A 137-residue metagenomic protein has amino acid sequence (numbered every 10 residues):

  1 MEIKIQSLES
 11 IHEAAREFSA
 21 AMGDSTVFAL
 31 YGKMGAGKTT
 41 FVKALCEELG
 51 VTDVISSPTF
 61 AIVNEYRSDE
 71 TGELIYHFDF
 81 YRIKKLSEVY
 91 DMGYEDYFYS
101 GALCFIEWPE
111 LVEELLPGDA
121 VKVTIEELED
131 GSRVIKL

Functional and structural regions predicted by a protein language model:
M1, E47, S87-V89, E95-L137: Short phosphate-coordinating micro-motif centered on Lys-Gly-acidic
M1-E17: N-terminal pre-Walker A segment at the start of P-loop NTPase domains
S19-S25: Phosphate-binding P-loop
F28-L30: Hydrophobic anchor at the beta1->P-loop junction of P-loop NTPases
M34: The conserved Walker
K38: Conserved lysine of the Walker
V51-Y66: Short beta-strand-centered segment that lines the nucleotide-binding/catalytic pocket of NTP-utilizing
S68-Y97: Mid-chain, well-packed structural core segment of small domains
